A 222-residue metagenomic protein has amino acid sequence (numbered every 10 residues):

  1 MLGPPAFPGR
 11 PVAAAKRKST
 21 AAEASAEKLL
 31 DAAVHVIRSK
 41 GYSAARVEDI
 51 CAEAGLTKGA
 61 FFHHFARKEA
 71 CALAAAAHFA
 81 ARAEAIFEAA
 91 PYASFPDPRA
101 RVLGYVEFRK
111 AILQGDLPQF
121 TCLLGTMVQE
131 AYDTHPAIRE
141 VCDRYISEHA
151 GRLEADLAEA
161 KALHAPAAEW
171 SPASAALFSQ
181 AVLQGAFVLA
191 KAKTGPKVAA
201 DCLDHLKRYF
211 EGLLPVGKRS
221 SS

Functional and structural regions predicted by a protein language model:
M1-A24, K161-H164, V216-S222: N-terminal intrinsically disordered/low-complexity leader segments
S25-A33, I50, A75-A83, L153: Generic hydrophobic, amphipathic alpha-helix propensity
K28, H35-A74: Helix-turn-helix
F65, T126-T134: Short helix-capping/turn signature of helix-turn-helix
A74, E88-F120, P172, A176-S179: Hydrophobic alpha-helical connector segments
E84, R99-G104, P118-Q119, P136-A162 (+3 more regions): Amphipathic alpha-helical packing segments from all-alpha helical-bundle domains
I112, E159, S179-K197, Y209-K218: Amphipathic C-terminal alpha-helical segment
F120, G125, W170-L189, H205-Y209: Hydrophobic alpha-helical segments that form the core of small-molecule binding pockets and/or dimer interfaces
